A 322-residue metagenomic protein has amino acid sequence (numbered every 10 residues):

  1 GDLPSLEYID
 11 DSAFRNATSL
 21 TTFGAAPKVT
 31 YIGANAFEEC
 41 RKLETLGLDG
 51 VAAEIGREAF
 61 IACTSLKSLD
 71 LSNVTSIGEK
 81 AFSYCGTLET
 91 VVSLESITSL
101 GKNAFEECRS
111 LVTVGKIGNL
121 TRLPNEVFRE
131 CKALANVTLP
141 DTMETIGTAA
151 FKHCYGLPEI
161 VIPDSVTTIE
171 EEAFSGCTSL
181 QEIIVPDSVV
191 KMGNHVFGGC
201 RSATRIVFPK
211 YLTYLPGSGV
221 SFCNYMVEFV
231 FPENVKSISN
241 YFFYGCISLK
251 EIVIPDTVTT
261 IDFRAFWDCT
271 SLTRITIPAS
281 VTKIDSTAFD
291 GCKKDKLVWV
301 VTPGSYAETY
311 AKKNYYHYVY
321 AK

Functional and structural regions predicted by a protein language model:
G1-Y8, T18-Y31, R41-E54, T64-S76 (+11 more regions): Structural signature of tandem-repeat unit edges
D10-R15, G33-E38, G56-A59, G78-A81 (+9 more regions): Consensus positions within tandem repeat domains that build extended binding/scaffold surfaces
K313-Y315: Short, structured coil segments at secondary-structure junctions
